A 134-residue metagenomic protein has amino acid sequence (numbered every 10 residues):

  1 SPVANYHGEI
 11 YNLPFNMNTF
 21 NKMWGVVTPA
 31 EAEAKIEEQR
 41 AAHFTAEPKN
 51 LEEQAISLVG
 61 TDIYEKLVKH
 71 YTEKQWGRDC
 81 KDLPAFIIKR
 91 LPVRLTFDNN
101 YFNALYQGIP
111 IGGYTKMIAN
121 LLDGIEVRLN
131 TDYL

Functional and structural regions predicted by a protein language model:
S1-H7: N-terminal FAD cofactor-binding segment of flavoenzymes
E9, T19-L134: Active-site/ligand-binding neighborhood in enzyme catalytic cores
L13-F15: Short capping micro-motif at the N-terminus of alpha-helices
